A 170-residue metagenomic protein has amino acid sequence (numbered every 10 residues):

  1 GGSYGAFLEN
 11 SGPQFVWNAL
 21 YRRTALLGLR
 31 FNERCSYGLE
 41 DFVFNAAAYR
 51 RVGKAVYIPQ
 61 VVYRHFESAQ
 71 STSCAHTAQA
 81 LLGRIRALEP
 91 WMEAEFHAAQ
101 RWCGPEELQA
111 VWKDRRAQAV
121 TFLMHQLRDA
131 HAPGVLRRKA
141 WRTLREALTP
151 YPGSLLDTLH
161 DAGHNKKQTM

Functional and structural regions predicted by a protein language model:
G1-P59, Y63-L82: Donor-binding/catalytic cores of nucleotide-activated saccharide and glycerol-phosphate transferases/polymerases
R23, I85, E89, E93 (+1 more regions): Hydrophobic core segments within long, regular secondary-structure runs in both alpha- and beta-rich folds
R50-R51, A98, Q126: Active-site catalytic microenvironments for nucleophilic, acid-base chemistry
L82-I85, A110-K113, H131-G134: Alpha-solenoid helical-repeat scaffolds
R86-V111, G153-S154: C-terminal, non-catalytic tails of nucleotide-sugar-dependent glycosyltransferases
E107-D114, R137-R142: Short, charged, amphipathic alpha-helical segments
K113-H125: Amphipathic alpha-helical repeat scaffolds of TPR domains
Q126-M170: Membrane-interface aromatic/basic loop that binds lipid-linked glycans or pyrophosphate carriers, typified by
